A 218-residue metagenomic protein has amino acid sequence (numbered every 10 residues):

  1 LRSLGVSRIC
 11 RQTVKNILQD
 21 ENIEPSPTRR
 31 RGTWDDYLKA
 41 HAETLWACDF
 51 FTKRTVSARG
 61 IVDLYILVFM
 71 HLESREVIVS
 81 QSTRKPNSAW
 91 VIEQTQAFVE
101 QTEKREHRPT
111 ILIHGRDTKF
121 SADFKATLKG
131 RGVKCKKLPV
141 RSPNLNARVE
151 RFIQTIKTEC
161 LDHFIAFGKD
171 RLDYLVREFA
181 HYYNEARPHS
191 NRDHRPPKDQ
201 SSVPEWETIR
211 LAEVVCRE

Functional and structural regions predicted by a protein language model:
L1-E218: Charged DNA-binding/catalytic regions of mobile-element recombinases
